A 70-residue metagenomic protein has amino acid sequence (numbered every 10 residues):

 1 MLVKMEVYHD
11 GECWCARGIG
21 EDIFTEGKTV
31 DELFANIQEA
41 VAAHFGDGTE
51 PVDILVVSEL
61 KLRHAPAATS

Functional and structural regions predicted by a protein language model:
M1-E6, D10, D31-S70: Short, charged, surface-exposed hinge/linker loops at domain edges that act as mobile lids or interdomain connectors
E21-D31: A short, exposed loop/beta-hairpin motif centered on an aromatic-Gly-Thr core
